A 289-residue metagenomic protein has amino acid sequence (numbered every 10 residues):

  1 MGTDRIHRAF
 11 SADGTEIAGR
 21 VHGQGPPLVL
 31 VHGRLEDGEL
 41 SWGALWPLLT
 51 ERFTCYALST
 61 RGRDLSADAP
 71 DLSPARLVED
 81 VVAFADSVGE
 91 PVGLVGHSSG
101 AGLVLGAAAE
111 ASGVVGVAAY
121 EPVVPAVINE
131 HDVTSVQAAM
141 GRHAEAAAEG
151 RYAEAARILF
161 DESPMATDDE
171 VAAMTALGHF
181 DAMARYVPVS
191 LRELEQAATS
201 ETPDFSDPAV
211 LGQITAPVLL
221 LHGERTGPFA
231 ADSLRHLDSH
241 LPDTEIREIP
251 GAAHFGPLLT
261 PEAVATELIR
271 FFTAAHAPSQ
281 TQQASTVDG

Functional and structural regions predicted by a protein language model:
G2, R8-A67: Conserved HGGG/HGGXW glycine-rich cap/lid loop of the alpha/beta-hydrolase fold
Y56-G93, T266: Active-site loop/oxyanion-hole signature of alpha/beta-hydrolase fold enzymes
L94-G96, Y120: Short beta-strand immediately N-terminal to the catalytic nucleophile in serine-hydrolase-like folds
G96, G100, V104: Gly/Ala-rich beta-loop-alpha elbow adjacent to hydrolase catalytic centers
L105, A109-A147: Flexible "cap/lid" loop of the alpha/beta hydrolase fold
G150-L191: Conserved alpha/beta-hydrolase catalytic His-Asp/Glu region
A182-S239, E245-E248: Conserved serine/cysteine hydrolase catalytic core
P242-G289: Catalytic active-site module of serine/aspartate enzymes centered on a nucleophile-bearing elbow/loop
